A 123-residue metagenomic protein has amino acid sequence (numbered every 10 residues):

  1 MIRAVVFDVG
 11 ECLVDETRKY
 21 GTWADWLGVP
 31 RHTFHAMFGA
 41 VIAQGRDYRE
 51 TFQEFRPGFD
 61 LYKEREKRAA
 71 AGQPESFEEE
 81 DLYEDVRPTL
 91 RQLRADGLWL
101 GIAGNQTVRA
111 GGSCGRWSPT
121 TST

Functional and structural regions predicted by a protein language model:
M1-P88, Q92, D96, T107-G111: N-terminal helical cap/lid subdomain that shapes the substrate entry/recognition surface in HAD-like hydrolases
G101-A103, T107-T123: Substrate-recognition "cap/lid" segment bordering the active-site pocket of phosphatases
